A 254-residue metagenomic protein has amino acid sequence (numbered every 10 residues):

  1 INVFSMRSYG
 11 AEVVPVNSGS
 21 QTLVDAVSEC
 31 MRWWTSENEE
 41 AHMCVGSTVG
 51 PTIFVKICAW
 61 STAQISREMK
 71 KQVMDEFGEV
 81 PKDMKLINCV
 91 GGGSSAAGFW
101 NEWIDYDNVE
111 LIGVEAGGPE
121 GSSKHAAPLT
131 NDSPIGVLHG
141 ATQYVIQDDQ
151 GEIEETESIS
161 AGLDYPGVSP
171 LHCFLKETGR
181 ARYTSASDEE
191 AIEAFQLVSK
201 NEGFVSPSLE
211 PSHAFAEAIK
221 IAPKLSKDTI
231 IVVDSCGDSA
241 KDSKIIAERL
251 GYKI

Functional and structural regions predicted by a protein language model:
I1-A26, G251-I254: A glycine-rich helix N-cap at a beta->alpha junction
V24-I53, F77-E79, D105-N108, G113-E202 (+1 more regions): Active-site/ligand-binding loops adjacent to catalytic centers
I53-M69, S206-H213: A glycine-rich, Thr/Ser-enriched phosphate-binding loop motif common to dinucleotide/cofactor-binding enzymes
I57-Q64, V233-I254: Glycine/aspartate-rich loop-and-adjacent alpha/beta segment that forms the canonical ThDP
T62-F77, A214-K224: Phosphate/ATP-binding catalytic cores across multiple sugar-kinase/actin-like superfamilies, primarily ASKHA
V80-S95, L111-V114, T229-S235: A short, small-residue-rich loop immediately preceding and capping a beta-strand
C89-W100, G121-S123, P211-A218, A240-S243: Short glycine/serine/threonine-rich phosphate/pyrophosphate-binding segments that cradle anionic phosphate groups
S199-D234: C-terminal structured "cap/appendage" subdomains that terminate the fold
